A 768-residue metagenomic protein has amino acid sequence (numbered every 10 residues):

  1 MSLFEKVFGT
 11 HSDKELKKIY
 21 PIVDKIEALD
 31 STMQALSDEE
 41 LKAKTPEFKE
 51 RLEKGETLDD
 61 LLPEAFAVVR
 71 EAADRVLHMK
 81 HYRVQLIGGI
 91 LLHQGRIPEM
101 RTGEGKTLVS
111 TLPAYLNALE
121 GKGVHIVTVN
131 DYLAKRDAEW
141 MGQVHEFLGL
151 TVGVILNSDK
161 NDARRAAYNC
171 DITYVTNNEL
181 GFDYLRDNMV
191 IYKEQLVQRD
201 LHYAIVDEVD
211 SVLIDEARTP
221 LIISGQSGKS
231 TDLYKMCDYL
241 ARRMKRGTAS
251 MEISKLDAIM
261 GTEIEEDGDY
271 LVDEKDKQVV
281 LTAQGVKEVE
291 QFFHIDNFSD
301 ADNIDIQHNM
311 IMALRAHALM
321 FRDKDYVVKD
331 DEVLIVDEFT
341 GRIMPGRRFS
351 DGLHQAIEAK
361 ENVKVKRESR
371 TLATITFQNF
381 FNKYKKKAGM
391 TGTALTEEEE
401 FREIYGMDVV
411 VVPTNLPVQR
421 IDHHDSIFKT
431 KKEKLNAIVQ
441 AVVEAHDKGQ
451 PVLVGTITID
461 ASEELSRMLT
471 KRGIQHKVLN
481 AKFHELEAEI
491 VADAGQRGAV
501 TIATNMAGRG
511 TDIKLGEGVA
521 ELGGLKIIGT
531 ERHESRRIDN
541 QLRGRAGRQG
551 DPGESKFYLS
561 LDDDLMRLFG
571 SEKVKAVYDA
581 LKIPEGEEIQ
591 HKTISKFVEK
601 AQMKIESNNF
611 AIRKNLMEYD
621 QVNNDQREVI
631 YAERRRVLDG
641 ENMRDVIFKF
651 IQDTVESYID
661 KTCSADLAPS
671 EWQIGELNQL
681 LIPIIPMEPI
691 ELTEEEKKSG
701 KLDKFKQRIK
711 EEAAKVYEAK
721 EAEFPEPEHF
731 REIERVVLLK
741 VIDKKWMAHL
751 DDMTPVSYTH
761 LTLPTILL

Functional and structural regions predicted by a protein language model:
M1-L561, L565-K582, A632: Conserved P-loop NTPase motor core
G95, G181, V637, M753 (+1 more regions): Generic hydrophobic alpha-helical segments
Y326-L334, T340-R347, Q549-G550, F557 (+1 more regions): Extended, charged helical/alpha-beta scaffold domains that provide interaction surfaces
H760-L768: Single conserved hydrophobic/aromatic residue that forms the stacking wall/gate of nucleotide- or nucleobase-binding
